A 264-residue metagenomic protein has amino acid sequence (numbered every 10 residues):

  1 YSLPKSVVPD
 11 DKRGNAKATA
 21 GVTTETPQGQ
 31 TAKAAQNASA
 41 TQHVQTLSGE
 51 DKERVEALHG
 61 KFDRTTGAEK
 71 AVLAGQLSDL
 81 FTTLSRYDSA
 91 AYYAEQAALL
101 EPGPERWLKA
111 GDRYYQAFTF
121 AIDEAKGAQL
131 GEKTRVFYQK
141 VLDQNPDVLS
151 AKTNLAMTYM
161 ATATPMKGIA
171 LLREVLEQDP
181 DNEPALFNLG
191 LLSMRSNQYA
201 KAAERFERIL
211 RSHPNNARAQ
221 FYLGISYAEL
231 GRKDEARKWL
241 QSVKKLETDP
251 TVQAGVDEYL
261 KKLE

Functional and structural regions predicted by a protein language model:
Y1-D88: N-terminal leader/linker segments that initiate helical-solenoid repeat arrays
L73, R106-W107, A151, A185 (+4 more regions): TPR alpha-solenoid repeat register
Q76, K109, R113, N154 (+3 more regions): Canonical tetratricopeptide repeat
T83, Q116-F120, A161, R195-S196 (+2 more regions): Register position in tetratricopeptide repeats
L100, Q144-N145, E177-D179, S212-H213 (+1 more regions): Structural marker of alpha-solenoid helical repeat scaffolds
G103-P104, V148, P165, N182 (+3 more regions): Residue-level recognition of tetratricopeptide repeat
